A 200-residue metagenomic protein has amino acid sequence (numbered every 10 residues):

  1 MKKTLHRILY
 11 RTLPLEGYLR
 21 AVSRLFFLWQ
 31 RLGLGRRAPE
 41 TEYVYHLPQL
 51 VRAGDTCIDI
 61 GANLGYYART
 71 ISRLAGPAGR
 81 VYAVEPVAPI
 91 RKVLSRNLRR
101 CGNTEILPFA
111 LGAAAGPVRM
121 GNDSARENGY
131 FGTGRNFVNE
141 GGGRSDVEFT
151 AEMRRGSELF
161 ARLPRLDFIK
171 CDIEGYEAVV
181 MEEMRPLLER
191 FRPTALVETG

Functional and structural regions predicted by a protein language model:
M1-G200: Phosphate/nucleotide-binding beta-alpha loop and adjacent structural elements of enzyme active sites
